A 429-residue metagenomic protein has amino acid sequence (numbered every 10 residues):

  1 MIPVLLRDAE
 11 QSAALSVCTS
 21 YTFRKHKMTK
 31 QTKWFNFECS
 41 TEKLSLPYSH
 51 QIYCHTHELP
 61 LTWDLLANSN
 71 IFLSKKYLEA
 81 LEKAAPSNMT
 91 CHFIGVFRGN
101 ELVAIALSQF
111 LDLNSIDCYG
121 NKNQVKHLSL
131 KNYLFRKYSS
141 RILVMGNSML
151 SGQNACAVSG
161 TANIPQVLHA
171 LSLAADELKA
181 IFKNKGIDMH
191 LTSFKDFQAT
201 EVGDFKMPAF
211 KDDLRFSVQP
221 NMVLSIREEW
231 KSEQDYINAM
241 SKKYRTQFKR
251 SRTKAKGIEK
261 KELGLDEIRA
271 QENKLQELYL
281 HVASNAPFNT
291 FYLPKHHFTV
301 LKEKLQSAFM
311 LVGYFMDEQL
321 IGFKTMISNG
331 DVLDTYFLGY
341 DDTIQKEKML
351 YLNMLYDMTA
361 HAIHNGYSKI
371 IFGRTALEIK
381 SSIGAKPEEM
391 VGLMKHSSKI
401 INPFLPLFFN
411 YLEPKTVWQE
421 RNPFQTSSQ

Functional and structural regions predicted by a protein language model:
M1-L5, A13-T41, M145, N163-G257: Acyl-donor-binding surface of acyltransferase catalytic domains
C18-T56, E101-A155, A308: Contiguous N-terminal and early-domain "leader" segments and peripheral loops that mark the onset or edge of a domain
T29-L44, F110-L111, Q153, Q198 (+3 more regions): Active-site/acyl-donor-binding loops of N-acyltransferases
W34-N36, A270-N273, D334, L350-L352 (+1 more regions): Short, flexible segments with low predicted structural confidence
L46-G99, V103-Q124, L191-K346: A conserved beta-strand-loop-helix scaffold within acyl/acetyltransferase catalytic domains
P86-N88, L128-Y133, I142-M145, E228-S232 (+8 more regions): Low-complexity, flexible helical/coil segments
T90-C91, L113-D212, V332-G392: Acyl-donor binding region in acyl/amide transferases
